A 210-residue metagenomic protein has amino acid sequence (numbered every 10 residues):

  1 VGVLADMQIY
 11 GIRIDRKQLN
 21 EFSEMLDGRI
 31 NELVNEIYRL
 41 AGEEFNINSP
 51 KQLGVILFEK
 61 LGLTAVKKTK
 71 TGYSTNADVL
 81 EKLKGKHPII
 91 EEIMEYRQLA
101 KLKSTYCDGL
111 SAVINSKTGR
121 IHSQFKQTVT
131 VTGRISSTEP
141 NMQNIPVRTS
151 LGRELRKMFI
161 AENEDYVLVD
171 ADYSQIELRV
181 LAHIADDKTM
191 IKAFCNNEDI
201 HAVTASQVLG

Functional and structural regions predicted by a protein language model:
V1-S150, I160, D165-V167, S174-E177 (+2 more regions): Conserved "right-hand" nucleotidyltransferase catalytic core of DNA-directed polymerases
R153, L178-R179, H183, A202-V203: Feature representing long, continuous alpha-helical segments
R156-M158: A generic local secondary-structure boundary/capping motif
K188-F194: Short, polar/flexible loop-turn hinges at active-site or ligand-entry regions and domain interfaces
N196-G210: Generic long, charged, amphipathic alpha-helical segments
